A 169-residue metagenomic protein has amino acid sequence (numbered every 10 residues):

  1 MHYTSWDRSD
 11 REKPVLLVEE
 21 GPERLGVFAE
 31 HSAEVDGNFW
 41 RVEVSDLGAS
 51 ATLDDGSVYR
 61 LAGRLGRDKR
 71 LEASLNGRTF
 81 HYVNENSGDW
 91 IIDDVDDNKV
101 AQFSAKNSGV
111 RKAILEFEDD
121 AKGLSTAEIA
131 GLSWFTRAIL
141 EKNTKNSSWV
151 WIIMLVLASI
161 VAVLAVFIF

Functional and structural regions predicted by a protein language model:
M1-L140: Cationic, beta-structured binding surfaces that engage anionic biopolymers and membranes
W134-F169: C-terminal single-pass membrane-anchor helix
